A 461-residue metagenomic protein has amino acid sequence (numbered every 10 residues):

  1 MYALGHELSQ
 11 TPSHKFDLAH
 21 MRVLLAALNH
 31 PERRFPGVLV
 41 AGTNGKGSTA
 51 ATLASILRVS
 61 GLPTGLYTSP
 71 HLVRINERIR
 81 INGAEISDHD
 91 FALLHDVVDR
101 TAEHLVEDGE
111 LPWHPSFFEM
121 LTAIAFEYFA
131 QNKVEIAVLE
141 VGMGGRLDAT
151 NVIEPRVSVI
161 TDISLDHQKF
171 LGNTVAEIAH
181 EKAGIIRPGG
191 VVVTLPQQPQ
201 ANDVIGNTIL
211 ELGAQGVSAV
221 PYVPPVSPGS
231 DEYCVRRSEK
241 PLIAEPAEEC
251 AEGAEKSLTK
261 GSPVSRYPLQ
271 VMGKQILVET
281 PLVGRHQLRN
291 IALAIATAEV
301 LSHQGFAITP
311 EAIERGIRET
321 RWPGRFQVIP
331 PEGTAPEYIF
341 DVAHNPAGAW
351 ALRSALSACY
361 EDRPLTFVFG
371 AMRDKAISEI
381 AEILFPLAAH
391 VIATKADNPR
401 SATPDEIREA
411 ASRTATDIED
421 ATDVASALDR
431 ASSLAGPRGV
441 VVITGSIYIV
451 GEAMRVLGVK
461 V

Functional and structural regions predicted by a protein language model:
M1-T11: Charged, amphipathic alpha-helical linker segments immediately N-terminal to NTP-binding catalytic cores
P12-L18, R22-R33, V59-I153, K169-L171 (+2 more regions): ATP-dependent carboxylate-amine ligase catalytic core
V38-V40: Hydrophobic anchor at the beta1->P-loop junction of P-loop NTPases
S48-T52: Hydrophobic positions on the alpha1 helix immediately C-terminal to the Walker A/P-loop
L105-G109, N132-E140, P155-P263, Y267-G273 (+3 more regions): Acidic, Mg2+-coordinating active-site environments of NTP-dependent enzymes
I136-V141, D148-V159, I163-S164, E177 (+1 more regions): Nucleotide phosphate-binding/pyrophosphate-handling subdomain across enzymes that bind or process nucleotide phosphates
Q198-T208, L212-V217, P228, A335-F340 (+2 more regions): C-terminal helical cap/extension that packs against the catalytic core of soluble nucleotide-cofactor enzymes
S446: Active-site-proximal loop/hinge segments that shape catalytic or ion-binding/gating pockets
